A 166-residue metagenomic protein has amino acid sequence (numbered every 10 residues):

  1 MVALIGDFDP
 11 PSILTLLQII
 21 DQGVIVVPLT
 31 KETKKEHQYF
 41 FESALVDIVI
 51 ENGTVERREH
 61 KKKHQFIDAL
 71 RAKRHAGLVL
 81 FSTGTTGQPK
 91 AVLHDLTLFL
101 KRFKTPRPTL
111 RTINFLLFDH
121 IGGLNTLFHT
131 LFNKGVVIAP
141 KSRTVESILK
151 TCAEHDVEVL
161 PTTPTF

Functional and structural regions predicted by a protein language model:
M1-A3, H37-Q38, H94-T97: Conserved AMP-binding/adenylate-forming core of the ANL superfamily
M1-E32, F115-L117: Conserved AMP-binding/adenylate-forming
V2, I19, S82-T85, T112 (+2 more regions): Conserved S/T- and glycine-rich ATP-binding loop of Class I adenylate-forming
I25, T30, D47, V136 (+1 more regions): Residue-level detector of anion-binding/catalytic polar loops
V27, K34-A76, Q88: ANL superfamily adenylate-forming
A69, R74-K104: Conserved AMP-binding A3 loop
L100-R111, D119-P161: Conserved AMP-binding/adenylation subdomain of ANL enzymes
